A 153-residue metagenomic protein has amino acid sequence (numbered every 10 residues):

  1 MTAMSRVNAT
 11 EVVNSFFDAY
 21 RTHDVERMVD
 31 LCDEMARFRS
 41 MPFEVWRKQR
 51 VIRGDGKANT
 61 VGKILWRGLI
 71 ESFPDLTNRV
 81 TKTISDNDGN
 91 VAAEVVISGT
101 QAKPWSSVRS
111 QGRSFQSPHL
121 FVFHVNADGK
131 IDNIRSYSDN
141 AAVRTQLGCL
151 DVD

Functional and structural regions predicted by a protein language model:
M1-D153: C-terminal and inter-domain tail/linker signature
